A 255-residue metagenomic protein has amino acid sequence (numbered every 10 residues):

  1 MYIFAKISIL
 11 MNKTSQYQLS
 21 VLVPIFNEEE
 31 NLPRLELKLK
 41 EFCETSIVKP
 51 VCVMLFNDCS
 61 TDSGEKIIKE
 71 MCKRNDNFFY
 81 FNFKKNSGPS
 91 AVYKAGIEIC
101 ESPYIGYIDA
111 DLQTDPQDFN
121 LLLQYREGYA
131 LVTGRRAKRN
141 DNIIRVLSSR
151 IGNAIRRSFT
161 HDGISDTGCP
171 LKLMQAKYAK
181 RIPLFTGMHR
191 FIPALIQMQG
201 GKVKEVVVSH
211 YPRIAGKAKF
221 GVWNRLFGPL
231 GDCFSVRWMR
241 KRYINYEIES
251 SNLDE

Functional and structural regions predicted by a protein language model:
Y2-Y17, H161-D162, F185-E255: Hydrophobic helical membrane-anchoring modules
F4, I9-I143, K177, L253-E255: Structured catalytic core of nucleotide-sugar glycosyltransferases
Y80, L131, I164, V203-E205: Conserved beta-strand scaffold positions in the cores of enzyme catalytic domains, especially in NTP/NDP-utilizing
I97-I99, S148-N153, V222-N224: Short, hinge-like loop/turn segments at secondary-structure boundaries
E98, R145, K172, H189-R190: Residues that recognize and position ribonucleotide moieties
A130-T167, K172, Y178: Short, flexible, basic/aromatic active-site loop/helix in glycosyltransferases
C169, K180-M188: Conserved nucleotide-sugar donor-binding catalytic segment
L173-M174, A179-I182, I196: Catalytic-core segments of class I nucleotidyltransferases/pyrophosphorylases that form NMP-activated intermediates
